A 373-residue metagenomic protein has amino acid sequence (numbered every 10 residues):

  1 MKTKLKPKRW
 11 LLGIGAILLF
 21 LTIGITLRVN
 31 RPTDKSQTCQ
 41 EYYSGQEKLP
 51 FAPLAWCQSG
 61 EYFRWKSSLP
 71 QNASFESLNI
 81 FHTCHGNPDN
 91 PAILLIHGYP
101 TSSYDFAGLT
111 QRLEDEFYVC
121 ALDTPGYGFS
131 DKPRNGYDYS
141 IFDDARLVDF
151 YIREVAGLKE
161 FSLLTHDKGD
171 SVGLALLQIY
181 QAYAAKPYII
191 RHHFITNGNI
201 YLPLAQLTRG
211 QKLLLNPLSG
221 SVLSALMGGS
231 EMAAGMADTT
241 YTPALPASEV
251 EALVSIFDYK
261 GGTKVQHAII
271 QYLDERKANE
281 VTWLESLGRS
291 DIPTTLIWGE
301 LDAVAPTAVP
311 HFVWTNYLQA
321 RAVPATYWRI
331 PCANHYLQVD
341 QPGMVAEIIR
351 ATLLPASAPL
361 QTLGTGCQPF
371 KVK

Functional and structural regions predicted by a protein language model:
K2-L19: N-terminal Sec-pathway targeting helices
F20-Q71, I80-P88, A92, P100 (+7 more regions): Flexible "cap/lid" subdomain of the alpha/beta-hydrolase fold that forms the substrate-access gate
D105-C120: Short amphipathic alpha-helix adjacent to the substrate-entry channel of hydrolases
A333: Conserved short acidic donor-positioning loop in nucleotide-sugar-dependent glycosyltransferases
P355-K373: Alpha/beta-hydrolase-fold serine-hydrolase catalytic core, especially in secreted/extracellular enzymes
